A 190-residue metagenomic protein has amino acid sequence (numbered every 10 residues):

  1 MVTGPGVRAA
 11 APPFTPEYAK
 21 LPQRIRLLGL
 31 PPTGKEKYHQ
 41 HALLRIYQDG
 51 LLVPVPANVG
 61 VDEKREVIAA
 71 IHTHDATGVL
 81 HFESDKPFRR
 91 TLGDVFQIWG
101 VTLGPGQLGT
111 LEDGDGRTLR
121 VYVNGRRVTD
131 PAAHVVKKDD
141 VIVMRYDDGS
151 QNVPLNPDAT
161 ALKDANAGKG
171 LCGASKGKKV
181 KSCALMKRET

Functional and structural regions predicted by a protein language model:
M1-G173, K181-T190: Ubiquitin-like/PB1-type beta-grasp interaction modules and other compact soluble beta-rich domains
